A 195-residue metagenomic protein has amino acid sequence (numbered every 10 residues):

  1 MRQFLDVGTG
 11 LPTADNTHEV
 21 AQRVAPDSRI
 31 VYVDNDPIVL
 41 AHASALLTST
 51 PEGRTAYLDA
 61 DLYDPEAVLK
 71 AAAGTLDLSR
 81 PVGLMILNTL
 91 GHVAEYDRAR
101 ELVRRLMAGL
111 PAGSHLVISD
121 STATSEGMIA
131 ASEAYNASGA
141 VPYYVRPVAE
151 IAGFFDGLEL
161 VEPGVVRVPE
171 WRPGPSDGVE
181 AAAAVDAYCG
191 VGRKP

Functional and structural regions predicted by a protein language model:
M1-P12: Conserved class I S-adenosyl-L-methionine
M1-Q3, E19, V24-S28, N35-P195: Alpha-helical subdomain
T9, V31-D34: Short coil/turn segments at secondary-structure boundaries
T13-T17: Residues at the N-terminus of the alpha-helix immediately C-terminal to the conserved SAM/SAH-binding loop
